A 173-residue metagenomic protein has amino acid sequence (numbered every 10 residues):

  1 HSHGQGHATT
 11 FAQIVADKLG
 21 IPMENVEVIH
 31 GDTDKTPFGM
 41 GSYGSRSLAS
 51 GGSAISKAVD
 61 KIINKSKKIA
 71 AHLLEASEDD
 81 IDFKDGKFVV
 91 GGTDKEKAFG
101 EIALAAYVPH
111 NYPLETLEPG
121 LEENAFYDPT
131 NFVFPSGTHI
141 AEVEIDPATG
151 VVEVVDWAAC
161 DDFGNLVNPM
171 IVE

Functional and structural regions predicted by a protein language model:
H1-E173: Cofactor-binding beta-sheet edge motifs in enzyme active sites
